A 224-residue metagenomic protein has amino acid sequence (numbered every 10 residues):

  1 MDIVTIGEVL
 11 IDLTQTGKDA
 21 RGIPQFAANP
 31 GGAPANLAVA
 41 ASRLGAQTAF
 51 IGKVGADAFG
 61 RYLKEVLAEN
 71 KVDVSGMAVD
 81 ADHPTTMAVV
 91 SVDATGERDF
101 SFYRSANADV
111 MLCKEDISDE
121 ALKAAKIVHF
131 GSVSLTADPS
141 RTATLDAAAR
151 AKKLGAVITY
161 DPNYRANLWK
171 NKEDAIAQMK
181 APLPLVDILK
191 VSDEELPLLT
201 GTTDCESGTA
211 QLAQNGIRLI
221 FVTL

Functional and structural regions predicted by a protein language model:
M1-D73: Glycine-rich phosphate/adenosyl-contacting loop at the front of the ribokinase-like
D2-V4, K126-I127, L219: Structural motif
V9, V133, P162: Active-site metal-binding loops of divalent metal-dependent hydrolases
S42, A68, A149-K153, L183 (+1 more regions): Anion (oxyanion) recognition and catalysis
Q47, D73, A156-T159, D187 (+1 more regions): Residues at the starts of beta-strands that form the adenosine-phosphate
Q47-F130: Conserved N-terminal subdomain of the carbohydrate kinase-like
L154, L168-L224: Conserved phosphate/ATP/ADP-binding segment of small-molecule kinases
Y160-Y164, D193: A cross-domain feature marking catalytic cores of carbohydrate-active enzymes and several ubiquitous metabolic/repair
